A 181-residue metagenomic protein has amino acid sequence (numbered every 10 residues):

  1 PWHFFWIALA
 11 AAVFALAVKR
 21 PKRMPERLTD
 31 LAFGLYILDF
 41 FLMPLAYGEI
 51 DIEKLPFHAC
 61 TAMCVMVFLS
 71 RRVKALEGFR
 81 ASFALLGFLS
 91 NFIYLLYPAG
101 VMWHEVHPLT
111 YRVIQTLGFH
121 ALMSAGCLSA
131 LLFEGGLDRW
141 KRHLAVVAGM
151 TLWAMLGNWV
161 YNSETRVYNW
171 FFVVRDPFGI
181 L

Functional and structural regions predicted by a protein language model:
P1-A8, L144-A145, Y161-L181: Membrane-interface transmembrane-helix boundary segments in multi-pass integral membrane proteins
H3-A11, P56-M66, L96, I114-A125: Membrane-embedded alpha-helical segments of multi-pass membrane proteins, especially the transmembrane helices
W6-A12, E26-D39: Alpha-helical transmembrane segments
V13-M24, L38-D51, R71-F79, M102-L109: Short juxtamembrane and helix-loop transition motifs at transmembrane-helix boundaries in membrane proteins
F14-L16, M66-V67, A121-K141: Alpha-helical transmembrane segments in multipass membrane proteins, preferentially the mid-helix core
K22-A32, E77-A84, W140-L144: Membrane-interfacial loop-to-transmembrane alpha-helix junctions, especially the N-terminal start
F33-P44, G87-A99, A148-W159: Aromatic-anchored segments of alpha-helical transmembrane domains
R72-F133: Membrane-proximal helix-loop-helix units in multi-pass membrane proteins
